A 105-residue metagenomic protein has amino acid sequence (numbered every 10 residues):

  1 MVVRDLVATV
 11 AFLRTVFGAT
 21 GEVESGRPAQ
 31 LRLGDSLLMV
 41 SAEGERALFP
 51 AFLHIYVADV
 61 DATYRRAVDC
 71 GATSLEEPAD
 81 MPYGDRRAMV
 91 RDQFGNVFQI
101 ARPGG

Functional and structural regions predicted by a protein language model:
M1-L38: Core segments of cupin and vicinal oxygen chelate
M1-R4, A29-R32, E45-D69, R86-R91: Vicinal oxygen chelate
E22, V57, A101-G105: A beta-strand edge to alpha-helix "cap/lid" segment located at domain peripheries
S36-L38, E45, G105: Residue-level signature for short turns and capping positions that connect secondary-structure elements
S36-V40, F49, N96-V97: Short, charged/polar, Gly/Pro-enriched secondary-structure boundary elements
E43-E45, A79-D80: Short polar/acidic secondary-structure junctions
Y64-G105: Vicinal oxygen chelate
